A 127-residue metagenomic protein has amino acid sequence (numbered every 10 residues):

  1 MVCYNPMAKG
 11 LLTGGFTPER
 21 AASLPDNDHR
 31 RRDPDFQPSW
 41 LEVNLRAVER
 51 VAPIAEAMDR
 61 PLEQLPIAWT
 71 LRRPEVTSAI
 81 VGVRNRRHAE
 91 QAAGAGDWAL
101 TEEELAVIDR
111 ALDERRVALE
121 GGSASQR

Functional and structural regions predicted by a protein language model:
M1-D26, P61: Aromatic-lined glycan-binding groove of carbohydrate-active enzymes
M1-V2, T77-I80: Structural preference for beta-strand elements that scaffold enzyme active sites
M7, L11, A79, A118-L119: Generic detector of intrinsically disordered, low-complexity, polar/charged segments
R20, L24-P53, A57, I67 (+2 more regions): Terminal-tail/helix-coil boundary detector
R60-E63, A79: Extended hydrophobic-aromatic, low-complexity segments
